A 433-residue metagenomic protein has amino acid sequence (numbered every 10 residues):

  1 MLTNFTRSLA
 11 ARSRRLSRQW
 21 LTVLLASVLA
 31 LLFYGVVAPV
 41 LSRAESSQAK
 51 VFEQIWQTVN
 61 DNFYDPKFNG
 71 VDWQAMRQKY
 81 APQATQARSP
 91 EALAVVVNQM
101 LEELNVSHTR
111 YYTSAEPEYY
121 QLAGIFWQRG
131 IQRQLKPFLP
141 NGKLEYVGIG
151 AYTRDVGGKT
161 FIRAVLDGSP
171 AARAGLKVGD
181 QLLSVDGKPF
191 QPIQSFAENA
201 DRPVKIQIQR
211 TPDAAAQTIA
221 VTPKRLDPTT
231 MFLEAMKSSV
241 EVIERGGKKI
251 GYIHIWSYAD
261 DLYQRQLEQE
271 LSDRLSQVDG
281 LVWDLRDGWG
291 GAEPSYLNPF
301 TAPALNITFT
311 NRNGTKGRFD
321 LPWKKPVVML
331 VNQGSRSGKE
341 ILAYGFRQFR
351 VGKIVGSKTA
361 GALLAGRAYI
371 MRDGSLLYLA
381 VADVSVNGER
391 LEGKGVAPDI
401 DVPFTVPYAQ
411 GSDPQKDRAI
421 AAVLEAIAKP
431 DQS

Functional and structural regions predicted by a protein language model:
M1-L16: N-terminal secretory signal peptides that target proteins for export/translocation
V23-G35: Bacterial N-terminal signal peptides
I55, M100, A151, A171 (+9 more regions): Terminal peptide-recognition signature
F68-G157, D213-S239, P430-D431: Extended, small/polar residue-biased N-terminal targeting/export presequences and adjacent propeptide/linker tracts
Q86-A92, A172, L176-A214, E268 (+1 more regions): PDZ domains, with a preference for the canonical peptide-binding region formed by the helix
R133, P140-Q191: PDZ/PDZ-like domain segments forming the peptide/carboxylate-binding groove, activating on the N-terminal beta-strands
A171-I193, V282-W283, F346-F349, I354-G356 (+1 more regions): Conserved PDZ fold ligand-binding element
A200-R372: Cleft-lining beta-strand/loop regions that shape enzyme active-site pockets
